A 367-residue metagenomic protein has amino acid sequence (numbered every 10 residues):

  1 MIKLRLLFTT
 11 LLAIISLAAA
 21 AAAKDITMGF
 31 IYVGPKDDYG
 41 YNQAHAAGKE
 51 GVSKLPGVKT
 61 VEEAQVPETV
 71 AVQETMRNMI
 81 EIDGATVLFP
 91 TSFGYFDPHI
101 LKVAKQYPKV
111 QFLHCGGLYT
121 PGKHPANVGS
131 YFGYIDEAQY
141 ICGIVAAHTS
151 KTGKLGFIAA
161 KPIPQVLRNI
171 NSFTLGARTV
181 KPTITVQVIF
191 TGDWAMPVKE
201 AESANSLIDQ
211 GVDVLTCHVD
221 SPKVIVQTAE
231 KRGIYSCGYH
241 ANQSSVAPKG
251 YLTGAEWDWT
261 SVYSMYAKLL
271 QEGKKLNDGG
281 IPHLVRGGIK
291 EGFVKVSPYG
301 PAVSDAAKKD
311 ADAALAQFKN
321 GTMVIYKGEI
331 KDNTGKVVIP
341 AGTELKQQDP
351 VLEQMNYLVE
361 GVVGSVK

Functional and structural regions predicted by a protein language model:
M1-F8: Bacterial N-terminal signal peptides that target proteins for export
T9-A18: Bacterial N-terminal signal peptides
A23-K367: A residue-level marker of the well-folded mature domains of exported/periplasmic proteins
